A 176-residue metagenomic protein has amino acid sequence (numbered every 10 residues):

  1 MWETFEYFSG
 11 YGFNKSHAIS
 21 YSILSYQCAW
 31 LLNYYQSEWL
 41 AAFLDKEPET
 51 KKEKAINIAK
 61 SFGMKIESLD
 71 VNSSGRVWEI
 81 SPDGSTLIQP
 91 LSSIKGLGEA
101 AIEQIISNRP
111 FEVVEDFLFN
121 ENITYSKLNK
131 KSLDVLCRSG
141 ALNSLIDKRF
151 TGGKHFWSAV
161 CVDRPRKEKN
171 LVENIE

Functional and structural regions predicted by a protein language model:
M1-E176: Noncatalytic, beta-rich nucleic-acid-contacting surfaces in large DNA/RNA-processing enzymes
